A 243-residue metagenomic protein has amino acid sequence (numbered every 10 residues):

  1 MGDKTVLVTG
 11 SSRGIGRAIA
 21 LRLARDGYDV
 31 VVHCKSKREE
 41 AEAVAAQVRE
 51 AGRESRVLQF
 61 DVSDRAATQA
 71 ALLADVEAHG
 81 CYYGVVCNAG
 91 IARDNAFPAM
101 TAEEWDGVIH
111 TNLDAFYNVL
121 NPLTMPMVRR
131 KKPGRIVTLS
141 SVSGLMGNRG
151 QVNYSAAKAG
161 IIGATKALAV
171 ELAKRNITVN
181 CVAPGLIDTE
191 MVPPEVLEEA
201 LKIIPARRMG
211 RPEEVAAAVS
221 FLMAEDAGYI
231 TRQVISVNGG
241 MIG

Functional and structural regions predicted by a protein language model:
S12-R13: Conserved glycine-rich cofactor-binding loop
A96-F97, T101-I109, A200: Substrate-binding pocket helix/loop in short-chain dehydrogenase/reductase
L120, A157, T165: Active-site helix of classical SDR
S141: Residue(s) in the substrate-gating loop at a strand-loop-helix junction that position the organic substrate next
M146, E198, K202-I203, S220 (+1 more regions): Short C-terminal tail/terminal secondary-structure segment of NAD(P)H-dependent dehydrogenase/reductase domains
A173, T178, I230-R232: Short, small/polar-rich loop/turn modules that mediate ligand/substrate recognition or access, typified
I204-V215, D226: A conserved structural motif in NAD(P)-dependent oxidoreductases
